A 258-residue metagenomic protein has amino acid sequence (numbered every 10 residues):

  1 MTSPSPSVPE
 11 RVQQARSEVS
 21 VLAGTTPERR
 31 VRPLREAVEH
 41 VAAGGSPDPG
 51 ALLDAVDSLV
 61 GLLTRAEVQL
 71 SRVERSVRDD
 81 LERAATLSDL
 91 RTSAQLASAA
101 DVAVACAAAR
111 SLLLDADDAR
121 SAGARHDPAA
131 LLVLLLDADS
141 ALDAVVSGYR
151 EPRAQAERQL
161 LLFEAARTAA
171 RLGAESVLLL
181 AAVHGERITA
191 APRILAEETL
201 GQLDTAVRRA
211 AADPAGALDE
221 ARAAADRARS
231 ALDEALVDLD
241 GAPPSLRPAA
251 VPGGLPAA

Functional and structural regions predicted by a protein language model:
M1-A258: Long, charged/polar, soluble alpha-helical segments
